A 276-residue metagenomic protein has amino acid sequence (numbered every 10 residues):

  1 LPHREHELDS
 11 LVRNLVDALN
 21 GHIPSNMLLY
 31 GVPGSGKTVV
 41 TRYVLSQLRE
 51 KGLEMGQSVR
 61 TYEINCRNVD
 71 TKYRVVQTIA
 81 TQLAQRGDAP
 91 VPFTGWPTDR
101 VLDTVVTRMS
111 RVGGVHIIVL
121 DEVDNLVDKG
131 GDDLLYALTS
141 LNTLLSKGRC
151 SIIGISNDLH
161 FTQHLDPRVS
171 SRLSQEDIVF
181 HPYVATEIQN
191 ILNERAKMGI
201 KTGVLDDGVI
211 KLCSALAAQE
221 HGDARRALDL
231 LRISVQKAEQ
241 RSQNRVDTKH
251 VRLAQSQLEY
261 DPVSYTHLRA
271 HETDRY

Functional and structural regions predicted by a protein language model:
L1-H22: A short, basic N-terminal segment
H22-P24, T41, R60, N68-I191 (+4 more regions): Mid-core helix/loop region of P-loop NTP-binding domains shared across ATPases and GTPases
P24-Y43: Walker A/P-loop nucleotide-binding motif
T38-V59: P-loop NTPase Walker A phosphate-binding motif
Q47, K51, Q82, K237: Active-site catalytic microenvironments for nucleophilic, acid-base chemistry
A238-E259: Conserved C-terminal helix/linker of AAA+ ATPases
T266-Y276: Conserved small/polar residues in nucleotide/adenosyl-binding loops
